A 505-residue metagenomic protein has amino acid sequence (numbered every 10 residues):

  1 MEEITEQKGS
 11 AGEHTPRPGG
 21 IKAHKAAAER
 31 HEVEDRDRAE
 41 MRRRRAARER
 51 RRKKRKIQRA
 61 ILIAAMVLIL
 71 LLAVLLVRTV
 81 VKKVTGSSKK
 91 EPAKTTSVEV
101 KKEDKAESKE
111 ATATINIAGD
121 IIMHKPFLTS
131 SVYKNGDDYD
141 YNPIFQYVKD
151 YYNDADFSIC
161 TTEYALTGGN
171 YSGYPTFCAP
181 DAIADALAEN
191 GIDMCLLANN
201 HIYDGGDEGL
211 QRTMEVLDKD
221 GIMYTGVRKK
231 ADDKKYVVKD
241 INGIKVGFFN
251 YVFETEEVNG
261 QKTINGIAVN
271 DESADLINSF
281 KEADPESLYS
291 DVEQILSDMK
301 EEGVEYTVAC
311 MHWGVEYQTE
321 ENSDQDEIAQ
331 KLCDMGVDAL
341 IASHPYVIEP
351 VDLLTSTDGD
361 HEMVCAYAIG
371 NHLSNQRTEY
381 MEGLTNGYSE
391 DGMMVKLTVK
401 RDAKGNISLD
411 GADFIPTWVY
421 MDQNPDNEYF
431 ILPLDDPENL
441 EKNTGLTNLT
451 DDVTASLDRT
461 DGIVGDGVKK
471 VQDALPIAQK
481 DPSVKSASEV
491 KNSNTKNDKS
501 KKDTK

Functional and structural regions predicted by a protein language model:
M1-R50: N-terminal targeting leaders characterized by basic, low-complexity, disordered sequences that direct proteins
E2-I4, R59-K505: Acidic, metal/ion-coordinating pockets
A27, E49-R52, P126, E321: Residue-level recognition of conserved structural "scaffold" positions that shape functional pockets and channels
R45-A60, S108: Short, Lys/Arg-rich cytosolic juxtamembrane segment immediately N-terminal
